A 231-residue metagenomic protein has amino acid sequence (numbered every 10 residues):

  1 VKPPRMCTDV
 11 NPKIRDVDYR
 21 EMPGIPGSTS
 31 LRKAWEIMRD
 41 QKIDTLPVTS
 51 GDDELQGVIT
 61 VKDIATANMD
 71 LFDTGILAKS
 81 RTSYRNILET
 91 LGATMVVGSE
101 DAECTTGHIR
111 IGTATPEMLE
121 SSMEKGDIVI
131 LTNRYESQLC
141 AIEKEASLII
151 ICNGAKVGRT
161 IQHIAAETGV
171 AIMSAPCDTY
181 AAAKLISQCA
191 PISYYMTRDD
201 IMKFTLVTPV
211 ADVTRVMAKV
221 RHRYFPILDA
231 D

Functional and structural regions predicted by a protein language model:
V1-K2, I43, P47, E54-L71 (+2 more regions): Short beta->alpha transition motifs characteristic of CBS
V1-P3, E54, T60, K156-T168 (+1 more regions): Acidic (E/D-rich), amphipathic helical modules within compact regulatory domains
P4-I37, T49, L55, Y84-M95 (+3 more regions): Bateman/CBS regulatory modules and CBS-like beta-alpha motifs in cytosolic regions of diverse proteins
D40-I43, K219-H222: Short, small/polar residue-rich loop motifs at catalytic or cofactor-binding pockets
Q41, K62, N68-M69, K144 (+1 more regions): Internal alpha/beta core interface subdomains
D63-C104, T168-T179: Juxtadomain coupling helices with adjacent low-complexity linkers
I111-Y195: Feature captures the catalytic cores and cofactor-binding loops of soluble hydro-lyases/lyases that act on carboxylate
